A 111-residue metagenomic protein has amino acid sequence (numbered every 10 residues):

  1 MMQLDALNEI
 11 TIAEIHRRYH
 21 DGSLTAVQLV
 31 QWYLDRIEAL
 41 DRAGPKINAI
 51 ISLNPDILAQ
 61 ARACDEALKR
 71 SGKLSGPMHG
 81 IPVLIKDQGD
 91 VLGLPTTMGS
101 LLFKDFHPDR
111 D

Functional and structural regions predicted by a protein language model:
M1-Q60, E66, K73, G93: An N-terminal boundary/leader segment
I12, A39-G44, P77-D111: Enzymes and membrane/adaptor proteins characterized by extended Gly/Ser/Thr/Asp/Glu-rich, aromatic-dotted
C64-L68, M78: Internal glycine-rich flexible loops
